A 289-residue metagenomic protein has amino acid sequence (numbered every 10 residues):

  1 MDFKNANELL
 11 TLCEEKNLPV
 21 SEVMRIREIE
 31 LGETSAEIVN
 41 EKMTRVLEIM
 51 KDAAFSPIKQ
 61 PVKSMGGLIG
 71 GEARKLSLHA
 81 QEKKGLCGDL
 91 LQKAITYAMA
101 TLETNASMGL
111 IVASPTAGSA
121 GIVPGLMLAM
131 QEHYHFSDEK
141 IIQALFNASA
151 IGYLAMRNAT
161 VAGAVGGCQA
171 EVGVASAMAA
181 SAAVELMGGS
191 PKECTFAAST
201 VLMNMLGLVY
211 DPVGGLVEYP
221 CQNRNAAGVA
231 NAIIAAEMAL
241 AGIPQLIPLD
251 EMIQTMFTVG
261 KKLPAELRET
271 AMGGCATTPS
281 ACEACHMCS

Functional and structural regions predicted by a protein language model:
M1-G109, H133, G242, L249-S289: Generic N-terminal targeting/processing segments that precede catalytic cores or assembly contacts
G85, S114-A117, E139, G163-E171 (+2 more regions): Alpha-helix capping and helix-loop boundary segments enriched in small/acidic/polar residues
L86, A113-A120, E132, F136 (+2 more regions): Glycine- and small hydrophobic-enriched segments that form the cores of compact globular domains
G88-N105, K140-A159, M203-P212, A271: Acidic-glycine-rich active-site phosphate/pyrophosphate-binding loop
M108-L126, A170-A175: Conserved phosphate/anionic-ligand binding catalytic regions in large, soluble enzymes, centered on
P124-H135, A180-G188: Alpha-helical support elements that line or immediately flank enzyme active sites and cofactor-binding pockets
L145, I151-A164, C168-M178, A183: Glycine- and acidic-residue-rich phosphate-binding/metal-coordinating active-site segment common to enzymes that handle
A183-S289: Functionally critical mobile loop/hinge segments
